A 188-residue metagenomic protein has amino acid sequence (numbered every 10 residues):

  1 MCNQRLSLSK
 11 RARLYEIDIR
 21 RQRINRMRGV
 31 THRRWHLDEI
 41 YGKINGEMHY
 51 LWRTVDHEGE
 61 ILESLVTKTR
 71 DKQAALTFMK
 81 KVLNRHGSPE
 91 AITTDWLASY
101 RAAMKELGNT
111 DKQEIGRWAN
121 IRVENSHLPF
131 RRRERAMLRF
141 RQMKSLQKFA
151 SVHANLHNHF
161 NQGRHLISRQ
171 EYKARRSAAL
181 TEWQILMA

Functional and structural regions predicted by a protein language model:
C2-R33: Short, basic alpha-helical nucleic acid-contact segments in DNA-binding proteins and DNA transaction factors
L8, D38, T54, G59 (+5 more regions): Mobile genetic element proteins and their domesticated derivatives, centered on retroelements and DNA transposons
T31-K43, R53: Two-metal-ion RNase H-like nuclease active-site motif
S64-H86: Active-site beta-loop-alpha junctions of metal-dependent nucleic acid enzymes, especially the RNase H-like/DDE
P89-Y100, R117: Acidic/histidine-rich, metal-coordinating catalytic segments
G116-R132, L146-Q147: RNase H-like two-metal-ion nuclease catalytic core shared by retroviral integrases and related mobile-element nucleases
H127-Q142, H153, N158-F160: Active-site proximal helix-loop segment of RNase H-like, two-metal nucleases, encompassing DDE(D)
Q147-A188: C-terminal domain-tail junction helix/linker
